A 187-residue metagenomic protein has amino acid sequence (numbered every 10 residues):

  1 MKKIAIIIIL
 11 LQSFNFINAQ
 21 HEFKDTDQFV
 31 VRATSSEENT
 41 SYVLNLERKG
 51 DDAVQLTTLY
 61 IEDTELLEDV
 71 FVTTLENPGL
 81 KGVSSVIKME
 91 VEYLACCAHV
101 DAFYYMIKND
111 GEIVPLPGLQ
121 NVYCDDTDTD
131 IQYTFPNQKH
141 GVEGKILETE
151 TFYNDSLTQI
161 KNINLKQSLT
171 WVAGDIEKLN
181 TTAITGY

Functional and structural regions predicted by a protein language model:
I4, Q12, A19-T40, D128-Y187: Acidic, small-residue rich beta-repeat scaffolds with periodic aromatic anchors
S41-L44, V100-A102, N164: Repetitive beta-architecture junctions, highlighting loop-to-beta-strand starts across blade-like repeats
L44-G79: Short N-terminal edge-element motif at the start of the domain
N45-L46, Y104-M106, S168: Conserved blade-register residue in beta-propeller folds
L56-Y60, V114-Y123, K178-I184: Beta-propeller fold detector
L67-E76, C124-T134: Repeated scaffold domains used in trafficking and secretory/extracellular systems, primarily beta-propellers
N77-V83, G141: Residues in Ca2+-coordinating acidic/glycine-rich loops
K81-E112: Mid-length scaffold segments of soluble, non-membrane domains
